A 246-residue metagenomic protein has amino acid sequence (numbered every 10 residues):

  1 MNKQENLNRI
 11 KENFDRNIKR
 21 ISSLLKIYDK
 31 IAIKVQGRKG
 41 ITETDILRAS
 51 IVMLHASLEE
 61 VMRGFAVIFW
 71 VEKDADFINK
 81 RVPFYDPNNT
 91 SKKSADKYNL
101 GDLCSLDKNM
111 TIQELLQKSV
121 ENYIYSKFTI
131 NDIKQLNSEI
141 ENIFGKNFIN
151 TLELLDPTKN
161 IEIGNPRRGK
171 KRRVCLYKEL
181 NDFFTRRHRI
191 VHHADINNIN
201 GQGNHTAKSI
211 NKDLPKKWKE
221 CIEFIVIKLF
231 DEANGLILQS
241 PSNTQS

Functional and structural regions predicted by a protein language model:
M1-V52, G64-V71, A75-D86, N200: Charged alpha-helical initiation segments
N2-K30, I149-S246: Polyanionic, low-complexity intrinsically disordered segments
E5, I27-K34, C104-I124, I237-Q245: Hydrophobic transmembrane alpha-helix bundles
M53-L54, A66-K170, L180: Helix-loop junctions and short alpha-helical segments
E59-E60: Long, contiguous alpha-helical bundle segments
